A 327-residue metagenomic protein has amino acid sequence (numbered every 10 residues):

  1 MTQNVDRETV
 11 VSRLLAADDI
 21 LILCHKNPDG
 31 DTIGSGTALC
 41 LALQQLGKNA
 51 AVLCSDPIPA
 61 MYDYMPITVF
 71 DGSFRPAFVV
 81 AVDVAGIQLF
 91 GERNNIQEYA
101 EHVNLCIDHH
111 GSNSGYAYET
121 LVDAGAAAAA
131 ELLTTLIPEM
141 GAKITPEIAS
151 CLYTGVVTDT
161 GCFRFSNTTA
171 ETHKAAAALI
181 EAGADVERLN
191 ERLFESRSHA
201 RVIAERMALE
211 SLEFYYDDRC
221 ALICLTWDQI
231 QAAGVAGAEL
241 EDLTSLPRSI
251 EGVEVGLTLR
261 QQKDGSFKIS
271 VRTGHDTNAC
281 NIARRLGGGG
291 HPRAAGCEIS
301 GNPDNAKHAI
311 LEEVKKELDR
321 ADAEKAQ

Functional and structural regions predicted by a protein language model:
M1-E8, I96-L105, A124-L133: An acidic intrinsically disordered interaction segment
T2-M61, F70-A77, T158-L286, G290-Q327: Hydrophobic helix-and-loop "lid/oligomerization" segment in the mid-to-C-terminal part of catalytic domains
L39-C40, I96-Y99, V122-D123, K174: Glycine-rich, phosphate-binding/catalytic loops in enzymes
D63-E119: Active-site cofactor/cluster-binding pocket
V69-F70, R93-I96, T120-D123, G141-K143 (+2 more regions): A generic local secondary-structure boundary/capping motif
N104-C106, T120-L121, C220-L222, T258: Conserved beta-strand scaffold positions in the cores of enzyme catalytic domains, especially in NTP/NDP-utilizing
H110-A175: Short alpha-helices
